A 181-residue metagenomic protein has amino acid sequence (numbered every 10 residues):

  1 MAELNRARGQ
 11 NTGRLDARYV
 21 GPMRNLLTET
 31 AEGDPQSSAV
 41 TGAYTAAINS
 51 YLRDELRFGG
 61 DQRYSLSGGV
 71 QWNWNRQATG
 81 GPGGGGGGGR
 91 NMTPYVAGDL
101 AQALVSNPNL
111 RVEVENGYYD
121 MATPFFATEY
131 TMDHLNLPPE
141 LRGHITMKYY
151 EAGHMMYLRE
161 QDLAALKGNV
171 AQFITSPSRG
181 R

Functional and structural regions predicted by a protein language model:
M1-R181: C-terminal subdomain of alpha/beta-hydrolase-fold enzymes, centered on the catalytic histidine and its supporting
